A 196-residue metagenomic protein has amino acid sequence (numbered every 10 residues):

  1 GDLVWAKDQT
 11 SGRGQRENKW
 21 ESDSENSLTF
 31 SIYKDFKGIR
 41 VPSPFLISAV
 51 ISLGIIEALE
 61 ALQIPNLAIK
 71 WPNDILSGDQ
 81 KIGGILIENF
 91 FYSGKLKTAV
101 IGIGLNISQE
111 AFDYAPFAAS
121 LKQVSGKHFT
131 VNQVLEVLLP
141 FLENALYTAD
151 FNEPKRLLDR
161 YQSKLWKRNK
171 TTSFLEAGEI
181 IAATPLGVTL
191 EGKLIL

Functional and structural regions predicted by a protein language model:
G1-P65, G83, F90, G126-F129: N-terminal lobe of the biotin/lipoate ligase/transferase fold
W5-K7, S31, K70, L86-E88 (+1 more regions): Short beta-strand segments
F30, I55, D74, G104 (+2 more regions): Residue-level signal for inorganic ion chemistry
S77-G78, E176: Structural motif
G78, F91-G94: Flexible loop/coil segments at beta-strand boundaries within sensory signal-transduction domains
G94-Q123: Short, acidic (Asp/Glu-rich) active-site segment that either coordinates a divalent metal cofactor
G126-I180, L186: Conserved, helical-rich catalytic subdomain that frames metal- and/or nucleotide-binding sites in enzyme alpha/beta
K193-L196: SH3/SH3-like beta-barrel fold
